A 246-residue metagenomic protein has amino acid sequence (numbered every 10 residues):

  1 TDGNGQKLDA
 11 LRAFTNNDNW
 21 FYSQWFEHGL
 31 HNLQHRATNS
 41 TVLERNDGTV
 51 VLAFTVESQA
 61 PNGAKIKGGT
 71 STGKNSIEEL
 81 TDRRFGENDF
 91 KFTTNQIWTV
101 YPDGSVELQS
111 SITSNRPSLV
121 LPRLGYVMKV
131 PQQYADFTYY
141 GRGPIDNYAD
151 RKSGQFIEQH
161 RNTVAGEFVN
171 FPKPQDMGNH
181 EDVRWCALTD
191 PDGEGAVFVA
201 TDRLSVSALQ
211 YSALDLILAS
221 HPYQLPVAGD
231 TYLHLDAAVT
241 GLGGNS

Functional and structural regions predicted by a protein language model:
T1-S246: Beta-strand/loop-rich accessory regions of lumenal/periplasmic or secreted enzymes, predominantly carbohydrate-active
